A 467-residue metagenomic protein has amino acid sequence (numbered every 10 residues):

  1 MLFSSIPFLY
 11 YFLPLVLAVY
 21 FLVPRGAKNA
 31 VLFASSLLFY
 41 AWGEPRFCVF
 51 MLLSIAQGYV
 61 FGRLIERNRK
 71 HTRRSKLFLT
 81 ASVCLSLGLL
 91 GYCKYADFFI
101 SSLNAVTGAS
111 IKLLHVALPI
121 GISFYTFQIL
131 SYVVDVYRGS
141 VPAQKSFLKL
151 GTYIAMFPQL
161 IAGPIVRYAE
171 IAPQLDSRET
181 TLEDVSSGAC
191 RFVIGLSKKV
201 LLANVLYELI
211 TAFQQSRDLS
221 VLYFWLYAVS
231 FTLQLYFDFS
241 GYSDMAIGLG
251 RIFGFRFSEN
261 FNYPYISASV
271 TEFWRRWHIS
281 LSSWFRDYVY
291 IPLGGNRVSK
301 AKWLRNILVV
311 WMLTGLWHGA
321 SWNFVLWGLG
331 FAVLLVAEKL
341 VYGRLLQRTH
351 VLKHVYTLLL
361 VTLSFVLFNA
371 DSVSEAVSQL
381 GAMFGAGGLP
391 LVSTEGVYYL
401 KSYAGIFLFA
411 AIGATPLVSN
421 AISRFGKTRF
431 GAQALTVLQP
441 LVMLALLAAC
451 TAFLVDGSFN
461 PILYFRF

Functional and structural regions predicted by a protein language model:
M1-R466: Membrane-embedded transmembrane alpha-helical bundles that form the catalytic cores of multi-pass lipid-modifying
